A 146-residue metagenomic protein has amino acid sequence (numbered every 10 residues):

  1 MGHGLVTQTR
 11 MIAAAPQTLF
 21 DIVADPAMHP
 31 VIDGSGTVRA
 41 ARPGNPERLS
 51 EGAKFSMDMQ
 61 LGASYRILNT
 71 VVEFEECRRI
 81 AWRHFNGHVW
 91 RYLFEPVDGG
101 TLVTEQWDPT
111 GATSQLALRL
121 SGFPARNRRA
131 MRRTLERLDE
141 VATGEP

Functional and structural regions predicted by a protein language model:
M1-N45: Hydrophobic ligand-binding cavity/cleft-lining segments
G2-L5, G44-N45, I67, V103-W107 (+1 more regions): N-proximal short alpha-helices
T9, E51-G52, F74, G111 (+1 more regions): General secondary-structure edge motif
P30, A40-V89, L102, R133-P146: Glycine-rich portal/gate segments that line the openings of hydrophobic small-molecule binding cavities
R79-R133, L138: Beta-strand/loop substructures that line and gate deep hydrophobic ligand-binding cavities in soluble
